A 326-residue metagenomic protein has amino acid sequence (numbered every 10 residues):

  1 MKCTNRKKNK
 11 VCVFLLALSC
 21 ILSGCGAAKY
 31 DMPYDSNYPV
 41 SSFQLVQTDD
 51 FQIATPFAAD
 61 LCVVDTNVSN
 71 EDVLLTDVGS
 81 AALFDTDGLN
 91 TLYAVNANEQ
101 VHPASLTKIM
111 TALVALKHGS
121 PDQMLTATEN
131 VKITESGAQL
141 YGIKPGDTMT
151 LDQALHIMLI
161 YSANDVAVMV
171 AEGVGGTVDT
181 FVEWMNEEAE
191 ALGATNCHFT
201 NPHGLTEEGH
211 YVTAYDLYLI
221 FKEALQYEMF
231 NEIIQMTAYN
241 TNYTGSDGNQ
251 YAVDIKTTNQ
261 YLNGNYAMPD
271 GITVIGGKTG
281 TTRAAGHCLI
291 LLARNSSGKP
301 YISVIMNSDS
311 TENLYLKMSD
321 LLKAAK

Functional and structural regions predicted by a protein language model:
M1-C3, S19, C197, T206: Conserved, well-structured beta-alpha core segment at the onset of a catalytic domain
C3-C12: Bacterial N-terminal signal peptides that target proteins for export
C12-L18: Sec-dependent N-terminal signal peptides
C20-G24: C-terminal motif of bacterial Sec signal peptides marking the signal peptidase cleavage site
C25-S36, A194-T195, T206-Y211, Y215-K326: Domain-terminus/edge residues, biased toward the C-terminal soluble/receptor-binding domains of extracytoplasmic
A28-Y215, A224-L225: Active-site-adjacent loops and short helices of periplasmic peptidoglycan-processing enzymes
